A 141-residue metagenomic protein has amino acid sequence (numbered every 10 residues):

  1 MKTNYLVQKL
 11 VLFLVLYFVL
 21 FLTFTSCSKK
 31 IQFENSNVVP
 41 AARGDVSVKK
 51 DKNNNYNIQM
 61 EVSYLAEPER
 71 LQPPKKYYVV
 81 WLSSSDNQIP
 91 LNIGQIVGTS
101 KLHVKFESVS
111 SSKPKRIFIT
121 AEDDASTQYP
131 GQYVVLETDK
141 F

Functional and structural regions predicted by a protein language model:
M1-T25: Sec-dependent bacterial lipoprotein signal peptides
K2-N4, C27-F141: N-terminal targeting/export leaders
